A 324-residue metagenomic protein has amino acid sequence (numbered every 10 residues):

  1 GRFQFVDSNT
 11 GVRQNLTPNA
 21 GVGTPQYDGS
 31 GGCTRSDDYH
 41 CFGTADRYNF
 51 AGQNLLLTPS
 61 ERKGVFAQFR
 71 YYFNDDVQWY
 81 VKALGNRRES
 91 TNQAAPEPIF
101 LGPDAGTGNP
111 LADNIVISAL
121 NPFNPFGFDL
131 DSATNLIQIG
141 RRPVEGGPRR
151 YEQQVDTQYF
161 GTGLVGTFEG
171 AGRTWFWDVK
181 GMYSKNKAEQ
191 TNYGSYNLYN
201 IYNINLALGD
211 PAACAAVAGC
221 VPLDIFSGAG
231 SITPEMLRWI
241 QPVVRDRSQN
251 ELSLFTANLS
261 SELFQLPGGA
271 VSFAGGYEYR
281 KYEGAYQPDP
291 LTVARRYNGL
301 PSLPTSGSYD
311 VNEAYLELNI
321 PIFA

Functional and structural regions predicted by a protein language model:
R2-R62, F66, Y72-V311: Surface-exposed, low-complexity loop segments enriched in small/polar and acidic residues
D310-F323: Structured alpha-helical segments in the cores of large, soluble enzyme domains
